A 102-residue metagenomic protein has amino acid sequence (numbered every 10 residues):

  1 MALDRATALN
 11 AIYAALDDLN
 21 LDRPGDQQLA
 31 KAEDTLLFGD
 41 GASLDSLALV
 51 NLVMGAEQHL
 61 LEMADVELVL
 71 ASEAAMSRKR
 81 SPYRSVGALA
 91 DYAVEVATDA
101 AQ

Functional and structural regions predicted by a protein language model:
A2-L44, A48-M54, Q58, M63-Q102: Phosphopantetheine-dependent thiolation modules in NRPS/PKS and related acyl-activating systems
